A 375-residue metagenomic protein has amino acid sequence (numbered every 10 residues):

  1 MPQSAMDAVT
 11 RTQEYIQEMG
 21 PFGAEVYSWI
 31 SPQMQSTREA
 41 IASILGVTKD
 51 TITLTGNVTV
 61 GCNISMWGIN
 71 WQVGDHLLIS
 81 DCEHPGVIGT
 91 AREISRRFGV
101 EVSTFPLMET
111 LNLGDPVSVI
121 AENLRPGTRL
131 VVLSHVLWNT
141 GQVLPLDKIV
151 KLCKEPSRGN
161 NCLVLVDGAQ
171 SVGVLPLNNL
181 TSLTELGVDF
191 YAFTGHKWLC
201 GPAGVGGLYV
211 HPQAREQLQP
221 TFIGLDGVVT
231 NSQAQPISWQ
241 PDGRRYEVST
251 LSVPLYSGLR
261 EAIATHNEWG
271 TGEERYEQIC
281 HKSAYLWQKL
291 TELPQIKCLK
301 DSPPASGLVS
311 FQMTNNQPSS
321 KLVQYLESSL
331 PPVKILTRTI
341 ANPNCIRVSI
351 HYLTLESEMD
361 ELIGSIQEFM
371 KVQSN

Functional and structural regions predicted by a protein language model:
M1-N375: Pyridoxal 5′-phosphate
